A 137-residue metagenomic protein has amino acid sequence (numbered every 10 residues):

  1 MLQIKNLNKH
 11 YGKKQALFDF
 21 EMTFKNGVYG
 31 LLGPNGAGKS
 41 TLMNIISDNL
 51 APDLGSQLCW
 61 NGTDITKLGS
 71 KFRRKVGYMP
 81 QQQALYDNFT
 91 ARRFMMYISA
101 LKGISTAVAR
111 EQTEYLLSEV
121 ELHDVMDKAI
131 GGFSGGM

Functional and structural regions predicted by a protein language model:
K13-Q15, S70: Short coil-to-beta microelement around the adenine-binding A-loop and adjacent beta1/P-loop entry of ABC ATPase
P34-G38: Walker A (P-loop) phosphate-binding loop of ABC-type ATPase nucleotide-binding domains
S47: Helix-to-loop junction immediately C-terminal to a conserved catalytic motif
G55-K67, K71-F72: Conserved ABC transporter NBD signature motif
Q82, F89-L101: Q-loop/switch helix immediately C-terminal to the Walker
M96, A100, A107-V125: Conserved ABC ATPase "signature" region
M126-I130: Signature (C-motif/LSGGQ) region and adjacent switch/coupling loops of ABC-type ATPase nucleotide-binding domains
